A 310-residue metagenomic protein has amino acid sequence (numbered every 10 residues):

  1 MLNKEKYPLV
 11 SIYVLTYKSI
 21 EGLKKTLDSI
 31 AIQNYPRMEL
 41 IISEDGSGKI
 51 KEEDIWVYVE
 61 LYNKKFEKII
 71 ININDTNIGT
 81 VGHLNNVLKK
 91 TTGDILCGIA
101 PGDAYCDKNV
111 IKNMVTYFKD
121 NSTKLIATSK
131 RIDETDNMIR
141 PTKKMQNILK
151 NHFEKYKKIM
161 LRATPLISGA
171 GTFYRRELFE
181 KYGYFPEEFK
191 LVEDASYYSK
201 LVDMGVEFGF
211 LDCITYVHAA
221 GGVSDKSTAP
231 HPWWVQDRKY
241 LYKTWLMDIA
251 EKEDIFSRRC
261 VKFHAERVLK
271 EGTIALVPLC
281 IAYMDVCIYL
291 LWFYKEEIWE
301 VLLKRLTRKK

Functional and structural regions predicted by a protein language model:
M1-I32: N-proximal low-complexity "stem/linker" segments adjacent to membrane-targeting elements
L27-N72: Acidic donor-binding segment of Leloir-type glycosyltransferases
N74-T91: Glycine-rich, basic loop-to-helix element that forms the pyrophosphate-binding segment of sugar-nucleotide handling
G93-A104: Short beta-strand-to-loop acidic/aromatic patch adjacent to the donor-nucleotide binding site
N109-P141: Conserved donor NDP-sugar-binding/catalytic core segment of glycosyltransferases
F153-Y174: A recurrent flexible, glycine/aromatic-enriched loop bordering the glycosyltransferase active site that acts as
K190-Y197: Acidic donor-binding loop at a coil-to-helix junction in glycosyltransferase catalytic cores that engages
C213-G222, K226-F256, V277-Y283: Catalytic core of nucleotide-sugar-dependent glycosyltransferases
